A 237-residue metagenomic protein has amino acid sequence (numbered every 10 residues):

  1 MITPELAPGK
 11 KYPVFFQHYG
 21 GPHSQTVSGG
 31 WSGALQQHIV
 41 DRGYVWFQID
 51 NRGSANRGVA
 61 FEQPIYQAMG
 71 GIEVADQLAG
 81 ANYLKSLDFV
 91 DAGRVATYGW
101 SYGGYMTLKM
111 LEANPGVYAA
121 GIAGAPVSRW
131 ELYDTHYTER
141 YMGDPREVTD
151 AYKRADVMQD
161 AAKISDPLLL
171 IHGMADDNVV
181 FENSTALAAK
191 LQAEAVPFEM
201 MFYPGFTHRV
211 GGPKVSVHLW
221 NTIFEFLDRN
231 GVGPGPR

Functional and structural regions predicted by a protein language model:
M1-R237: Serine-hydrolase catalytic core recognition
